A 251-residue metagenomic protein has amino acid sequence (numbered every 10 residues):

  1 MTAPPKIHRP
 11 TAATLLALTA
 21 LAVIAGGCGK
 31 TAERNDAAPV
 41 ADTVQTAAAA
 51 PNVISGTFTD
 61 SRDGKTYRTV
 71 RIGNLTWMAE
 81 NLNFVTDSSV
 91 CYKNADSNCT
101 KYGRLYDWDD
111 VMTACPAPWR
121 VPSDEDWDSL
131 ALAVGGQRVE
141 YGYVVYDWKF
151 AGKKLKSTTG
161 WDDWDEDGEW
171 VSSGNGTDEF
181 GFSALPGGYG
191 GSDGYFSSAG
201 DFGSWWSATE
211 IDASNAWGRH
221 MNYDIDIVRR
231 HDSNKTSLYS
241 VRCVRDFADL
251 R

Functional and structural regions predicted by a protein language model:
M1-R9: N-terminal secretory signal peptides that target proteins for export/translocation
R9-T19: Sec-dependent N-terminal signal peptides
T19-A20, D36: Generic short amphipathic/hydrophobic targeting helices enriched at N-termini, encompassing Sec-type signal peptides
I24-G27: C-terminal motif of bacterial Sec signal peptides marking the signal peptidase cleavage site
G29-T31: Bacterial signal peptide processing site
N35-R251: Conserved positions within compact, well-structured domain cores
